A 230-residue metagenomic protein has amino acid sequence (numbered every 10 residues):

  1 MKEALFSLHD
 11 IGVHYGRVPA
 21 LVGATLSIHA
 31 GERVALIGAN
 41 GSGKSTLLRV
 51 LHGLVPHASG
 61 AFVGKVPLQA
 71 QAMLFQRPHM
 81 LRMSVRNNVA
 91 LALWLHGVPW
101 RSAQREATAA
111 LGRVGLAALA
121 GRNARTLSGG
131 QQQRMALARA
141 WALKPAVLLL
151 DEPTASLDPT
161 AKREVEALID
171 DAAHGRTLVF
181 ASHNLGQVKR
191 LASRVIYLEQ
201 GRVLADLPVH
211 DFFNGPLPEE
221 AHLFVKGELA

Functional and structural regions predicted by a protein language model:
I37-A39: The feature captures the beta-strand-to-loop junction immediately N-terminal to the Walker
H52: Helix-to-loop junction immediately C-terminal to a conserved catalytic motif
R101-L119: Conserved ABC ATPase "signature" region
N123-L127, Q131: Conserved ABC ATPase signature
L148-D151: Catalytic Walker B motif of ABC-type/P-loop ATPase nucleotide-binding domains
P159-A161: Helix N-cap at the start of a conserved alpha-helix in ABC-type nucleotide-binding domains
V188-R190: A short, surface-exposed alpha-helical micro-motif characterized by mixed small hydrophobic and charged/polar residues
